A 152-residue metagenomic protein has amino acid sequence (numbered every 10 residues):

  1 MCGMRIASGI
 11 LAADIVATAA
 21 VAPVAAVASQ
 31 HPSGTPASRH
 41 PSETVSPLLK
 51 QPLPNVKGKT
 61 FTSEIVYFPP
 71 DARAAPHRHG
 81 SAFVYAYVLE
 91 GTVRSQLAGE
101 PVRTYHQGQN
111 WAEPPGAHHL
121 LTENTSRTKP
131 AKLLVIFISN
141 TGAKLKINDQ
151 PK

Functional and structural regions predicted by a protein language model:
M1-A13: Bacterial N-terminal signal peptides that target proteins for export
A12-A22: Bacterial N-terminal signal peptides
V21-G34: Signal peptide processing junction and immediate N-terminal pro/mature segment of secreted/exported proteins
H40-P76: A short glycine-rich, His/Asp/Glu-containing loop-to-beta-strand
K57-G58, F68-P69, G99-G116: Short acidic-glycine-tyrosine-enriched beta hairpin
R73-A75, R94, N110-W111, P115-N124: Histidine-centered metal-chelating micro-motifs
S81-E100, Q107-Q109: Glycine- and acidic-residue-biased ligand/ion/polar-headgroup-sensing regions
V102, G116-K144: Ligand-binding loop in jelly-roll beta-barrel domains
